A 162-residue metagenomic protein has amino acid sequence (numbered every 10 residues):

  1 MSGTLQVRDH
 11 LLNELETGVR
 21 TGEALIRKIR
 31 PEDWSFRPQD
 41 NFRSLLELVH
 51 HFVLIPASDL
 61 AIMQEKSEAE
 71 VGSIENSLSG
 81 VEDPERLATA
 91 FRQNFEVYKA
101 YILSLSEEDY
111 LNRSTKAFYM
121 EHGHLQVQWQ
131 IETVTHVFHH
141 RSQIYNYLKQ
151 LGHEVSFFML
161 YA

Functional and structural regions predicted by a protein language model:
M1, E75-N76, E85: Charged, low-complexity surface segments at secondary-structure and domain boundaries
M1-E14: Extreme N-terminal tail/first-helix region
L12-E16, R20-E23, P31-N76, K116-A162: Short, contiguous alpha-helical
L25, S79-A117, H124-H139: Acidic/histidine-rich alpha-helical segments that form the ligand environment of transition-metal centers
